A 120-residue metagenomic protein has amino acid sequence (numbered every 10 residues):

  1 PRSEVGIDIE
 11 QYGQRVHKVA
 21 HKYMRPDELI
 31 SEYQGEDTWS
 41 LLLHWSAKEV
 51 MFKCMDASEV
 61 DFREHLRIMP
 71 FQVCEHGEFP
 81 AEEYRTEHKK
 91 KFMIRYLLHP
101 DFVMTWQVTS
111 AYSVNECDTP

Functional and structural regions predicted by a protein language model:
P1-P120: Core catalytic alpha/beta fold that binds nucleotide/phospho-ligands
